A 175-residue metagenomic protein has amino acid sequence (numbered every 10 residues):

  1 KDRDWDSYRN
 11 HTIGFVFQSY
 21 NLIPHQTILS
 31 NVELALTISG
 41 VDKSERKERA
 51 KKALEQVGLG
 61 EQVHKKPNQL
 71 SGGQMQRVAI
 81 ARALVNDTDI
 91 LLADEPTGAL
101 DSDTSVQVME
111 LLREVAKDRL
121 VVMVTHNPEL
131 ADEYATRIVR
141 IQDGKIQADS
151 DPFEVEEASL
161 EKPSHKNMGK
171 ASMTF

Functional and structural regions predicted by a protein language model:
K1-A131, A135: ABC family nucleotide-binding domain
F15-F17, F153, F175: Phenylalanine-focused residue identity feature
Q56, L92, E110, Q142-D143 (+2 more regions): Residue-level signature of transmembrane alpha-helix interfaces in integral membrane proteins
R137-R140: Conserved short hydrophobic beta-strand within the ABC ATPase nucleotide-binding domain
K145-M173: Conserved beta-strand-loop-alpha-helix hinge in the C-terminal portion of ABC ATPase nucleotide-binding domains
